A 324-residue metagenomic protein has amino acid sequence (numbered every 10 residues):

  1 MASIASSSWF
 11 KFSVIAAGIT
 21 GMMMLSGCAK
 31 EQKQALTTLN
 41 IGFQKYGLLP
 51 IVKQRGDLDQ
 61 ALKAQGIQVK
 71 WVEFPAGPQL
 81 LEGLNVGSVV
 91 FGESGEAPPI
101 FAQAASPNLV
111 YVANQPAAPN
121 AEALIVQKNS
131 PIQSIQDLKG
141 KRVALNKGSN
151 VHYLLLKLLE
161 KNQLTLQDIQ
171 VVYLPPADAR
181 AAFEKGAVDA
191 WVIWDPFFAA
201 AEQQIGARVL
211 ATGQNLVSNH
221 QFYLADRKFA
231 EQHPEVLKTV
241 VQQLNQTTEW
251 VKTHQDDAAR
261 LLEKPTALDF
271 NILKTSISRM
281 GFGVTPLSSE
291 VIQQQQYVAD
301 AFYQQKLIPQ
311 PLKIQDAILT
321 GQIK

Functional and structural regions predicted by a protein language model:
A2-I15: Bacterial N-terminal signal peptides that target proteins for export
M24-G27: C-terminal motif of bacterial Sec signal peptides marking the signal peptidase cleavage site
A29-E31: Bacterial signal peptide processing site
Q34-N162, V172-Y173, D189-V192, N215-V217: Short, glycine-/small- and polar/acidic-enriched structural segments that line small-molecule recognition paths
A97, V171-K264: Pocket-lining segment of extracytoplasmic ligand-binding domains
K128-Q136, L164-L166, K228-L237: Short helix-loop capping/hinge motifs at secondary-structure junctions, enriched in acidic/polar residues
E231-L307: Secondary-structure end/capping motifs
D300-K324: Conserved C-terminal helix/tail region of periplasmic/extracytoplasmic solute-binding proteins
